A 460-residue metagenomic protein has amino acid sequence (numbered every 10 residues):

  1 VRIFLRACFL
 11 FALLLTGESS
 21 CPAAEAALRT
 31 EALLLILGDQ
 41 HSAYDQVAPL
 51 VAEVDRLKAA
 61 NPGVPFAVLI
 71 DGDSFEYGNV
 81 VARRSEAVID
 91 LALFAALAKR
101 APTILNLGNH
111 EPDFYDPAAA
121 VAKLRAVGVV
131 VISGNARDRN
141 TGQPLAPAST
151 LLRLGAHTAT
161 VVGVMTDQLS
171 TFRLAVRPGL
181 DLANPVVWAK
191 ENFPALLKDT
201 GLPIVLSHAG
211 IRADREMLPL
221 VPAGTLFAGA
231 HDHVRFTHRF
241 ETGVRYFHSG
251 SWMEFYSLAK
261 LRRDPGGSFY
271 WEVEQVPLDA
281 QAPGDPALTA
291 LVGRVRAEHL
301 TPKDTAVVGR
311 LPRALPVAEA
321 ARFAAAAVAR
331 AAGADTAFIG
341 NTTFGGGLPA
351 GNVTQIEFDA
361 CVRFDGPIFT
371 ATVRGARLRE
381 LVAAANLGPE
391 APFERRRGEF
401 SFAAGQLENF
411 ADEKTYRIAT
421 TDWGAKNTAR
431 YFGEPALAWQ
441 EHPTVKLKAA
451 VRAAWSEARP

Functional and structural regions predicted by a protein language model:
V1-R6: Positively charged n-region of N-terminal signal peptides that target proteins for export
A7-G17: Bacterial N-terminal signal peptides
L10, C21-A24: Cleavable N-terminal signal peptides
L15, S19-P22, A228: Intrinsic low-complexity/disordered segments
G17, V164, A383: Surface loops and adjacent helix of pleckstrin homology
A24-P283, A287, E319-A327, L387 (+2 more regions): Acidic, metal/ion-coordinating pockets
L33, L37, S42, R235 (+2 more regions): Catalytic centers of hydrolytic enzymes
